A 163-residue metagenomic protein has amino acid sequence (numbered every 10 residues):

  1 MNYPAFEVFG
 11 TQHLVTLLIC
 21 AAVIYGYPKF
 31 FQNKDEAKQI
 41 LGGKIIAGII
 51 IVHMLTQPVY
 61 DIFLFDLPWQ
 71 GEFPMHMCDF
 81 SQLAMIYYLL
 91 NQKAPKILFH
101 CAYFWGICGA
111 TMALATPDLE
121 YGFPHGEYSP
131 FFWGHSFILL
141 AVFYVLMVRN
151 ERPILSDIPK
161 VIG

Functional and structural regions predicted by a protein language model:
M1-A21: Hydrophobic transmembrane alpha-helical segments in integral membrane proteins
Q12-L18, D66-D79, F99-F104: Structural signature of hydrophobic alpha-helical transmembrane segments
L14, F73-M77, S129-L140: Membrane-interface loop-to-helix entry segments
I24-K29, M85, F137-L155: Alpha-helical transmembrane segments in multipass membrane proteins, preferentially the mid-helix core
F30-G43, L90-L98, V148-P159: Membrane-interface helix-boundary motifs at transmembrane edges
Q39-Q92: A glycine-rich, hydrophobic loop/mini-helix early in the fold
I49-V59, G106-D118: Aromatic-anchored segments of alpha-helical transmembrane domains
I62-G71, N91-K96, P117-S129: Membrane-interface helix caps and helix-loop-helix hairpins in membrane proteins
